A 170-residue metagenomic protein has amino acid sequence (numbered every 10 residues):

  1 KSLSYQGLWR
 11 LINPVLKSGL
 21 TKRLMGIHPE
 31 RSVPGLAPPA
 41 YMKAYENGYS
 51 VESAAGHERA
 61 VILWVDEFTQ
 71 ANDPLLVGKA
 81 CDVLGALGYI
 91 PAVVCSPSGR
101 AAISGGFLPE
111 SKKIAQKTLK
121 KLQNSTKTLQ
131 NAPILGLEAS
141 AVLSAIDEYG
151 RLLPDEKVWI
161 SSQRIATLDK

Functional and structural regions predicted by a protein language model:
K1-K170: Iron-sulfur cluster-binding electron-transfer modules in prokaryotic oxidoreductases
